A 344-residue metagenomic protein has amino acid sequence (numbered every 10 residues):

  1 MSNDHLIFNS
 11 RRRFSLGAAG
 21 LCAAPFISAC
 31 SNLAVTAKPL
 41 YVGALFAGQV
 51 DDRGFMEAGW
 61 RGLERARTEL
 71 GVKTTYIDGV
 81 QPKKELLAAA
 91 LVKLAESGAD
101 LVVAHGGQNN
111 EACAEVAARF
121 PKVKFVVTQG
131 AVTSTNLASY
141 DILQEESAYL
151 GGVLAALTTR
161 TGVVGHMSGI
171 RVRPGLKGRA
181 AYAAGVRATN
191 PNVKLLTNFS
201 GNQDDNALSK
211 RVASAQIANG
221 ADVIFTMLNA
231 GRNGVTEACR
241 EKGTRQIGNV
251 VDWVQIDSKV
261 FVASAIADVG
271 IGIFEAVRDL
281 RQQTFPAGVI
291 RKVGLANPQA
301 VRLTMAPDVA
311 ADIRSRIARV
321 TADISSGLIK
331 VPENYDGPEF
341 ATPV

Functional and structural regions predicted by a protein language model:
M1-R13, G17-A29: N-terminal secretory signal peptides
S31-A37: Bacterial lipoprotein signal-peptidase II cleavage site
V42-E69, T75-E85, G107, R171-K177: Extracytoplasmic "Venus flytrap"
L63, L150-V193, T197, V289-A310: An alpha-beta-alpha
A99-G106, V126-T128, A221-N229, N249: Periplasmic-binding protein-like
A118-I142, V251-V260: Flexible loop/hinge segments that line or gate small-molecule binding clefts
Y140-G162, A265-F285: Hydrophobic alpha-helical segments within soluble ligand-binding/sensing domains
R281-V344: Hinge/cleft segment of the Venus flytrap/periplasmic-binding protein
